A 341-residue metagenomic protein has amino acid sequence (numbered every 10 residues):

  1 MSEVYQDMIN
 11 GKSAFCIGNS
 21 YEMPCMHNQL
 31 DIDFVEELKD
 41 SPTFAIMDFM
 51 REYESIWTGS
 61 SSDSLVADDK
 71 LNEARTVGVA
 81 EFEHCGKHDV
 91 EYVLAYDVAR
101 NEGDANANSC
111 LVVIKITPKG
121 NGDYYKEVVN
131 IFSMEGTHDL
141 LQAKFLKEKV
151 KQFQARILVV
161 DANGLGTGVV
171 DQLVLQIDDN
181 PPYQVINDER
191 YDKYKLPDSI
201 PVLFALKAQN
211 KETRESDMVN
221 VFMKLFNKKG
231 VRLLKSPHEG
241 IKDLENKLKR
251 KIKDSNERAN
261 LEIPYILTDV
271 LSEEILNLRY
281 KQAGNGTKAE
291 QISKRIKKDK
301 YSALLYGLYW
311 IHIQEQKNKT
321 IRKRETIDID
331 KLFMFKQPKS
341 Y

Functional and structural regions predicted by a protein language model:
M1-I17, M23-R190, S216, L234-P237 (+1 more regions): RNase H-like, metal-dependent nuclease domains and their acidic two-metal-ion catalytic environment used
L175-K228, H238-E239: Conserved beta-strand -> loop -> alpha-helix junction used to position metal-binding or nucleic-acid-contacting
